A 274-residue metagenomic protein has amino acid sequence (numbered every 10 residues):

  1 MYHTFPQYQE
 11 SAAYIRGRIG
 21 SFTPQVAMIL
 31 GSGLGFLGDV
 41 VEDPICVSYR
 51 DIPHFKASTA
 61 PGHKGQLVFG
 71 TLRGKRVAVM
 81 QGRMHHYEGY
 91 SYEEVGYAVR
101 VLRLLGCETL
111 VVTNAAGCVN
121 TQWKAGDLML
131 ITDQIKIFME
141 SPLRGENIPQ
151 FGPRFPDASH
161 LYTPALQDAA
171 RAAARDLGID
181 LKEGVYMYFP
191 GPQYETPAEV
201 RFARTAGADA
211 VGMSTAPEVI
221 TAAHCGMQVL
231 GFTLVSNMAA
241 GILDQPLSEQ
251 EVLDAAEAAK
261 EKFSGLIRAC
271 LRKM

Functional and structural regions predicted by a protein language model:
M1-A158: Metabolite-binding pocket within alpha/beta catalytic cores that recognizes anionic/polar moieties
Y14, R18-S21, A165, A169-I179 (+1 more regions): Generic non-transmembrane alpha-helical segments
R103-G106, R204, A223: Non-catalytic positions within long, well-ordered alpha-helices that form the structural scaffold/packing of enzyme
E108-T109, D209, Q228: Short acidic/polar active-site loop segments enriched in Thr and Asp
Q167, A172-D209, M274: Active-site/ligand-binding-proximal alpha/beta "capping" segment
M213-E251: Zn-dependent metallopeptidase/amidohydrolase metal-coordination segment
A240-M274: His/Asp/Glu-rich mid-to-C-terminal helical/loop segments that flank catalytic regions of hydrolases
